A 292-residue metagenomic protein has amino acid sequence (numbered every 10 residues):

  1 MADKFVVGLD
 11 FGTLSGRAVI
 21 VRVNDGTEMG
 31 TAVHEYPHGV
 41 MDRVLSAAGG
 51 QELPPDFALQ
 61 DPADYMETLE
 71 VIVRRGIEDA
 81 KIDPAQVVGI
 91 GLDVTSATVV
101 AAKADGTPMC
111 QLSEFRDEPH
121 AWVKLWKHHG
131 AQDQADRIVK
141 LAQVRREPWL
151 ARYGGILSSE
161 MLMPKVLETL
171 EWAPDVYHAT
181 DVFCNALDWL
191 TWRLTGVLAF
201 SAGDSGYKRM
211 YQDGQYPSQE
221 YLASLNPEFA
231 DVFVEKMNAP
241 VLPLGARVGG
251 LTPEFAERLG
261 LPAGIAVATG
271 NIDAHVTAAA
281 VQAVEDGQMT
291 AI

Functional and structural regions predicted by a protein language model:
M1-D3, A80-K81: Short, positively charged
A2-H38, G89-A102, E285, M289-I292: Gly/Thr-rich phosphate-binding beta-strand-loop-beta motif of the actin/hexokinase/Hsp70
L45-G49, L53-I292: Glycine-rich phosphate-binding/catalytic subdomain of phosphoryl-transfer and nucleotide/sugar-phosphate-processing
